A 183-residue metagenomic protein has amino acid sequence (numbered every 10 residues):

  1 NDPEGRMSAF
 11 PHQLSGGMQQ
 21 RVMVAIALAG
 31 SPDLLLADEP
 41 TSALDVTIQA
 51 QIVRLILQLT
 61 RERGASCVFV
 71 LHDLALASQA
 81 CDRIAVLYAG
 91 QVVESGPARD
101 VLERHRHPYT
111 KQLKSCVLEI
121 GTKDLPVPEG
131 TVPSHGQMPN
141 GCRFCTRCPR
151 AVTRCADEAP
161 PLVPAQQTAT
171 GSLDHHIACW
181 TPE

Functional and structural regions predicted by a protein language model:
N1, Q13, G96: ABC-type ATPase nucleotide-binding domains, specifically the catalytic core motifs of the NBD
N1-G5, K114: Conserved ABC ATPase "signature" region
G5, G17, E39, E62 (+1 more regions): ABC ATPase A-loop
G5-F10, K123: Interfacial catalytic loop of ABC nucleotide-binding domains
F10-L14, M18: Conserved ABC ATPase signature
S31-P32, L36-K123: P-loop NTP-binding/switch modules centered on Walker-like glycine-rich loops
S95-E183: Short catalytic/signature loops enriched in Gly
